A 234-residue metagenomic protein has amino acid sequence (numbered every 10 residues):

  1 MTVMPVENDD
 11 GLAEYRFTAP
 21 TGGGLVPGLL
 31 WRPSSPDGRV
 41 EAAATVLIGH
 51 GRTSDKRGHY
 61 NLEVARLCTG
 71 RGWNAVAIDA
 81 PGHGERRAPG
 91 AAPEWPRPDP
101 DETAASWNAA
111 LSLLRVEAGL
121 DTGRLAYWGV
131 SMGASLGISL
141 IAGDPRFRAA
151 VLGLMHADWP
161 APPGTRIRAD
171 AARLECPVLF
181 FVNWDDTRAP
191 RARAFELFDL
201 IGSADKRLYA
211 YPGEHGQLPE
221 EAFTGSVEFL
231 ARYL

Functional and structural regions predicted by a protein language model:
M1-E41: N-terminal cap/lid segment of alpha/beta-hydrolase-fold proteins
V40-G51: Short beta-strand element of the alpha/beta-hydrolase
T53-A65, A80: The serine-hydrolase catalytic nucleophile loop
L67, A77-E102: Cap/lid segment of the alpha/beta-hydrolase catalytic domain
P93-A118: Alpha/beta-hydrolase active-site loop
L174, F180-V182: Short beta-strand/loop motif that positions the catalytic acidic residue of the alpha/beta-hydrolase fold
T187-R193: Conserved alpha/beta-hydrolase "acid-adjacent" motif
F195, I201-Q217: Catalytic histidine neighborhood in serine/cysteine hydrolases with alpha/beta-hydrolase-type architecture
